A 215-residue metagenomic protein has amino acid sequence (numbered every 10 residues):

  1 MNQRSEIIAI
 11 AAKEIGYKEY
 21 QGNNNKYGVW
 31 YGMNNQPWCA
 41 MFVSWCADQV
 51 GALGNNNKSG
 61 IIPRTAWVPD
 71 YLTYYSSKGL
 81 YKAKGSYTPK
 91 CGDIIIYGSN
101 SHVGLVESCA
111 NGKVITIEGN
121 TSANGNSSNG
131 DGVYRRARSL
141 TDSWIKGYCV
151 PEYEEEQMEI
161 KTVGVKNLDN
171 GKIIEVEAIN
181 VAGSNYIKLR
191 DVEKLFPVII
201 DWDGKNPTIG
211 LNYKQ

Functional and structural regions predicted by a protein language model:
M1-N56, N167-D169, N180: N-terminal capping segments
A11, E154-Q215: Primary recognition of N-terminal secretory signal peptides and signal-anchoring hydrophobic helices
Y20, G79-K84, V198-D201: Short secondary-structure junctions
Q21-N35, I96-L140: Glycine-rich catalytic cores of cysteine/serine-nucleophile enzymes that process amide/ester linkages in cell-envelope
Q36, A40, P89, Y186-L189: Short alpha-helical patches at coil-to-helix transitions and adjacent helical residues in well-structured domains
L53-N124: ...with weaker cross-activation on analogous glycine-rich loops/strands in unrelated enzymes
P63-W67, R135-T141, N185-D191: Helix N-cap / beta->alpha transition motif
L140-Q157: Low-complexity, Gly/Ser/Thr/Pro-rich intrinsically disordered linker/tail segments
